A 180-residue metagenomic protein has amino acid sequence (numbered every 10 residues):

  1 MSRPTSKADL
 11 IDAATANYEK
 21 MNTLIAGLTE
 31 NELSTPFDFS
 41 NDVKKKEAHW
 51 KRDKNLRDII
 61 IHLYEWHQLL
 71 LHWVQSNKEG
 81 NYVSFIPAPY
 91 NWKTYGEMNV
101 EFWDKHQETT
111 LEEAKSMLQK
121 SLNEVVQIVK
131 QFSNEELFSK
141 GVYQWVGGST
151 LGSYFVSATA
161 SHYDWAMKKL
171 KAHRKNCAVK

Functional and structural regions predicted by a protein language model:
M1-A26: Extreme N-terminal tail/first-helix region
M1-S2, V43-E47, M98-H106: A short small-residue
S2, D9, A13, K51 (+2 more regions): Short, contiguous, pocket-lining structural segments that sit at or immediately flank catalytic/ligand-binding sites
A13-A16, K20, E113-E124, S161 (+1 more regions): A non-catalytic, amphipathic alpha-helix used as a structural packing/dimerization or gating element in enzyme scaffolds
G27-K46: Short secondary-structure junction/hinge motifs that connect adjacent elements
S40-E97, Q131, E136-K180: Short, contiguous alpha-helical
N91-F138: Acidic/histidine-rich alpha-helical segments that form the ligand environment of transition-metal centers
